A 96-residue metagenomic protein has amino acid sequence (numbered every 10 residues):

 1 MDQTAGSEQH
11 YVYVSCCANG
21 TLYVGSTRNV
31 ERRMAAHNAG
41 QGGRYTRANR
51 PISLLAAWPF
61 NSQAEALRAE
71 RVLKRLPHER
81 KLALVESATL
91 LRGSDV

Functional and structural regions predicted by a protein language model:
M1-G43, R47-E79, A88-T89, G93-V96: GIY-YIG nuclease catalytic motif and its immediate N-terminal context
A83-V85: Flexible, glycine/charge-rich interdomain/linker segments that couple and regulate nucleotide signaling catalytic cores
